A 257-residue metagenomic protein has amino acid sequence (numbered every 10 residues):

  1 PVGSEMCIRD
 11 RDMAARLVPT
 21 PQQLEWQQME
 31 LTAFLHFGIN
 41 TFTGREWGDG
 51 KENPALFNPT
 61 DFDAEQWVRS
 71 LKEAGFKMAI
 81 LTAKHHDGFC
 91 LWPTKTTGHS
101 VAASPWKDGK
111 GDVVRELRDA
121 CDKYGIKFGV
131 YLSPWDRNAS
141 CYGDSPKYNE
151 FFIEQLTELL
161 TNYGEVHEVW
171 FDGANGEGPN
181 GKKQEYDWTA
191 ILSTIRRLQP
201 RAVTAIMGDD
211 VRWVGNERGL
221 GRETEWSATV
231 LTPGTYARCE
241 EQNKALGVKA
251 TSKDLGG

Functional and structural regions predicted by a protein language model:
S4-E5, R9-G257: Mature catalytic domains of secreted/periplasmic carbohydrate-active enzymes
